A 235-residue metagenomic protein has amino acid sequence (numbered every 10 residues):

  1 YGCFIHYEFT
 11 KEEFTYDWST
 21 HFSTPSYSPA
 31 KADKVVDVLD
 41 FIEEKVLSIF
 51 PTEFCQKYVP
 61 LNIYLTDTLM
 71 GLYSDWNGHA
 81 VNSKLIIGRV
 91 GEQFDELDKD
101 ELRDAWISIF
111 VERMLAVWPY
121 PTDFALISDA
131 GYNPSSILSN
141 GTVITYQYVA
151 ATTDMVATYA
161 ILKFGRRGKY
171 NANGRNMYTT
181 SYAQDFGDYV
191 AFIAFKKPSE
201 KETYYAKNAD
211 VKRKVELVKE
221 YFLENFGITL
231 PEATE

Functional and structural regions predicted by a protein language model:
Y1-E235: First exposed extracellular module after export/assembly in secreted or surface-exposed proteins
